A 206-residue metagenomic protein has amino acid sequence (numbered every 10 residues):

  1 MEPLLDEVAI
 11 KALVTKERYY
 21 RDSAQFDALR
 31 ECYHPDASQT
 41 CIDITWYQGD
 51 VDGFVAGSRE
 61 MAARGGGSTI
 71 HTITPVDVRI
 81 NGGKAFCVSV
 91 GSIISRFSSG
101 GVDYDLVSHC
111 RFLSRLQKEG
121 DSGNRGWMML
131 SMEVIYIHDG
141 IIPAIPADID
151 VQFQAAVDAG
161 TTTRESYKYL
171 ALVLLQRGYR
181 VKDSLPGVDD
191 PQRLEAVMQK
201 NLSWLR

Functional and structural regions predicted by a protein language model:
M1-K11, E119-R206: Terminal "cap-and-tail" regions of soluble proteins that handle hydrophobic small molecules
M1-S23, D27-E31: Short, low-complexity N-terminal intrinsically disordered segments enriched in polar/charged residues
V8, S68-T69, D105-V107: Transmembrane beta-barrel outer-membrane domains
F26-R96: A solvent-exposed, acidic/Ser-Thr-rich amphipathic alpha-helical stretch
G66, I94-D105, H138-I141: Short, cysteine-centered beta-strand-loop-beta hairpins and adjacent loop/turn segments enriched in charged/polar
I73-V78, R111-K118, I135: Hydrophobic/aromatic beta-strand elements that line small-molecule binding cavities or substrate pockets in beta-rich
V78-F86, R115-M129: A short, structured loop/turn motif at beta-sheet edges
K84-F86, V90-S92, S99-R111, R115-K118: Glycine-rich, Trp-frequent "lid" loop and neighboring beta-strands that shape and gate the flavin cofactor pocket
